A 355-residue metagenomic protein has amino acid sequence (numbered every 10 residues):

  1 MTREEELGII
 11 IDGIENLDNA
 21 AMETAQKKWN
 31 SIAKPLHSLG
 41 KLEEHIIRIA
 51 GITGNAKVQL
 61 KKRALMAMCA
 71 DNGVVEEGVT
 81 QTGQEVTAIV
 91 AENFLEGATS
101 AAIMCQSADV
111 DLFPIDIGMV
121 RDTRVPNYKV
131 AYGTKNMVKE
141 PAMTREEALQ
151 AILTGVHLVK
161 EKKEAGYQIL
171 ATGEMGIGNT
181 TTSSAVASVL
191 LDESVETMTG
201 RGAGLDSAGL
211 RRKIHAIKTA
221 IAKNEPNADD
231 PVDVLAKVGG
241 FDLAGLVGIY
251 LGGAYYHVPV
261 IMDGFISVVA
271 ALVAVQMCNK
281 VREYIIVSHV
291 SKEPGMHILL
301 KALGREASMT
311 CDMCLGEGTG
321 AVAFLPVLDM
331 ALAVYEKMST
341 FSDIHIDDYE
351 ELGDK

Functional and structural regions predicted by a protein language model:
T2-K355: N-terminal loops that bind phosphate or other acidic moieties and the adjacent beta-alpha structural core
